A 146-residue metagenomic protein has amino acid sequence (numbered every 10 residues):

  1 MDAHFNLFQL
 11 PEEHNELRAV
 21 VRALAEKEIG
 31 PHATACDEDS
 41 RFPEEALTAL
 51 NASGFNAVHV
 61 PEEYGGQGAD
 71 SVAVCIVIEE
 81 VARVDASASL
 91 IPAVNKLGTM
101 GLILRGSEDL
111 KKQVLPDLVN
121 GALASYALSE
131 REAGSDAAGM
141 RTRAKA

Functional and structural regions predicted by a protein language model:
M1-E13: Intrinsic disorder at enzyme termini
E13-K27: A non-catalytic, amphipathic alpha-helix used as a structural packing/dimerization or gating element in enzyme scaffolds
I29-A146: Glycine-rich flavin
